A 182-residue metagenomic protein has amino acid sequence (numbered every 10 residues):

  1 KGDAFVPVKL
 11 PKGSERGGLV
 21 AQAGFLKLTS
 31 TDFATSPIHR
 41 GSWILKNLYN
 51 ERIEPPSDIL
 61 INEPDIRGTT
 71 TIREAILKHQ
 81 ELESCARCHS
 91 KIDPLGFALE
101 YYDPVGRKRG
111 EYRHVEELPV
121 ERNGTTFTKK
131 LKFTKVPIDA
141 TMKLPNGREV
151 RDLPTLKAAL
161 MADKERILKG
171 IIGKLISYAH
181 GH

Functional and structural regions predicted by a protein language model:
K1-A179: Active-site substrate-binding loop specific to GH73 endo-beta-N-acetylglucosaminidase modules in bacterial autolysins
H182: Short basic-aromatic helix/loop recognition motifs at nucleic-acid and histone-peptide binding interfaces
